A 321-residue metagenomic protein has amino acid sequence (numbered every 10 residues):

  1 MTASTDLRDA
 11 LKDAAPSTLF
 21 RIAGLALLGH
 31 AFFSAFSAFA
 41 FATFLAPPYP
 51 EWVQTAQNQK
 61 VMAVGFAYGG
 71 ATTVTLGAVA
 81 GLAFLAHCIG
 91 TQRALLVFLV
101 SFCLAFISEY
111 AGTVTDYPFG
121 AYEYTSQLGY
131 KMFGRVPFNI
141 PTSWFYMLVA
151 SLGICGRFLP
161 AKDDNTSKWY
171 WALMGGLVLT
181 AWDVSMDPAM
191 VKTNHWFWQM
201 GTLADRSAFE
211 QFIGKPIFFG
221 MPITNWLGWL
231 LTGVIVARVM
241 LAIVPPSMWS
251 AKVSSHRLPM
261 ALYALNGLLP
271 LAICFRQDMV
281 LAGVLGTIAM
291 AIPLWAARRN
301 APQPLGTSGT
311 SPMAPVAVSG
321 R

Functional and structural regions predicted by a protein language model:
T2-R321: Aromatic-rich, lipid-facing transmembrane alpha helices and their immediate juxtamembrane interface loops in integral
